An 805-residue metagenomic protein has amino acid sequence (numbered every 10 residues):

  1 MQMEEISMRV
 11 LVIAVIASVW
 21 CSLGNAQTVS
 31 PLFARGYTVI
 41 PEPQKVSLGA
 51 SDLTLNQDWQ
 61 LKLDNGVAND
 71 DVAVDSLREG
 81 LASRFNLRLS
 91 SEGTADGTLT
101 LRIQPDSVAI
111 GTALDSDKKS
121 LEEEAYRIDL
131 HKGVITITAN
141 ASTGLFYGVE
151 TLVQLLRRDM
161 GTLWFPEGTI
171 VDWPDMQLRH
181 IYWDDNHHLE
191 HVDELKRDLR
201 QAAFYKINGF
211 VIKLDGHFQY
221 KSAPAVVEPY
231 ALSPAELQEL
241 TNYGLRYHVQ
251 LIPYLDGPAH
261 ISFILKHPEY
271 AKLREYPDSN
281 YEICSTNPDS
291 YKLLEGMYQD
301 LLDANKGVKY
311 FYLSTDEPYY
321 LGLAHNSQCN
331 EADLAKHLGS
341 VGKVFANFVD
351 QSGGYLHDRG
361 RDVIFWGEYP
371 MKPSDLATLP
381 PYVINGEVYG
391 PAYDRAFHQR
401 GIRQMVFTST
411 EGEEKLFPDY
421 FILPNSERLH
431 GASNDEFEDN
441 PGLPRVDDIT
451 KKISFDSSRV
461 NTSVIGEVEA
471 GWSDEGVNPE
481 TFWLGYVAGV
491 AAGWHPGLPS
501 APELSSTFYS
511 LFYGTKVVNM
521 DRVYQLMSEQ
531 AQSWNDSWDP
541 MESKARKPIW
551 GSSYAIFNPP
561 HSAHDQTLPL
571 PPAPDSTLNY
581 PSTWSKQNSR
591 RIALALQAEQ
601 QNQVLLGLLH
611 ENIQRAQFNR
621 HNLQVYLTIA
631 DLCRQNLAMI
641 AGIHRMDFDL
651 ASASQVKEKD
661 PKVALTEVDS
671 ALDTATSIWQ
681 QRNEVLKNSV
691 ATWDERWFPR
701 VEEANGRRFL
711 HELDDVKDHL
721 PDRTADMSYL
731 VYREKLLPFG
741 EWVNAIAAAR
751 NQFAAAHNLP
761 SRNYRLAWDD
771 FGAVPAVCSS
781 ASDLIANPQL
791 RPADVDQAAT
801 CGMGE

Functional and structural regions predicted by a protein language model:
M1-V12: Positively charged n-region of N-terminal signal peptides that target proteins for export
L11-S22: Bacterial N-terminal signal peptides
Q27-M176: Contiguous, structured surface segment used for ligand recognition
L32-F33, V39-E42, S47-G49, Q57 (+6 more regions): Substrate-binding groove of N-acetylhexosamine-processing glycoside hydrolases
D64, Q104, A139-N140, D215 (+6 more regions): Active-site-proximal beta-strand/loop segments in catalytic clefts of secreted hydrolases
N69-D70, L189-H191, H217-K221, P258-S262 (+5 more regions): Flexible loop/turn segments at secondary-structure boundaries
S76, G80, L114-F345, V349-R359 (+2 more regions): Feature activates predominantly on carbohydrate-active enzymes
L89-G93, P253, F365: A structural preference for short, hydrophobic beta-strand core positions in alpha/beta folds
